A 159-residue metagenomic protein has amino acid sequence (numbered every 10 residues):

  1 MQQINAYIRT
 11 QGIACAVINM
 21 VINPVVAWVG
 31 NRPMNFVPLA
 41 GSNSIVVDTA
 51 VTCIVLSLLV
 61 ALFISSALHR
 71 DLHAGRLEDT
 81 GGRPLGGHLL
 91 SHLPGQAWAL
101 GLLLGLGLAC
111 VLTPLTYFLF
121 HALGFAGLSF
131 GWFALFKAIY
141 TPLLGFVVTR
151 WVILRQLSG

Functional and structural regions predicted by a protein language model:
M1-G159: Juxtamembrane/disordered regions of integral membrane proteins
